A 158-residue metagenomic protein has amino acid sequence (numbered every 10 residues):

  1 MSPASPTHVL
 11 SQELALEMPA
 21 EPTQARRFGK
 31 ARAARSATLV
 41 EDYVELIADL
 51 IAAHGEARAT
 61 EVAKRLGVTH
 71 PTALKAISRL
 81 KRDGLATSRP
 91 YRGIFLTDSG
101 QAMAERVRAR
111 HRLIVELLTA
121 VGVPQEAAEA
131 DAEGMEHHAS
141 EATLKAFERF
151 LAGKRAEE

Functional and structural regions predicted by a protein language model:
M1-A20, E133-E158: C-terminal regulatory/oligomerization modules of transcriptional regulators
E17-A20, V107-A142: Arg/Lys-rich, alpha-helical DNA-contact motif
R26-V68: N-terminal helix-turn-helix DNA-binding core of bacterial DNA-binding proteins
L39-D42, R58, S99, R110 (+1 more regions): N-terminal positioning helix adjacent to the helix-turn-helix/winged-helix DNA-binding module
A57-I94, D98: Canonical helix-turn-helix DNA-binding module
R65, M103, A120: Residues within the alpha-helical elements of helix-turn-helix
R92-H111: Basic, amphipathic "hinge/linker" alpha-helix immediately C-terminal to the N-terminal HTH DNA-binding motif
